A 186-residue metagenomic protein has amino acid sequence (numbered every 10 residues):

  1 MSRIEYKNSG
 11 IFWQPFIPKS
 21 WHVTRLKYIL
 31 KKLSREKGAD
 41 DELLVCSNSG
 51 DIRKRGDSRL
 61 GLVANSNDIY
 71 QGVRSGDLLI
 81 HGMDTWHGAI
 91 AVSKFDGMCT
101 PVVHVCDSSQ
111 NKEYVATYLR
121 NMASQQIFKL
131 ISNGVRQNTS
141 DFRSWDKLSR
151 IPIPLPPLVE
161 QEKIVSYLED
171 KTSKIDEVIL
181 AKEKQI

Functional and structural regions predicted by a protein language model:
I4-K37, P154-L158, E162, A181: Non-catalytic DNA-recognition/assembly elements of restriction-modification systems
I4-S9, G97-V102, R136-E162: A short glycine-rich beta-alpha junction/loop motif
N8-G10, T24-S75: Sequence-specific dsDNA recognition surfaces
S75-Q125, I131-S140, W145: A short beta-sheet element
E162, D170-K171: Intrinsically disordered, low-complexity linker/loop segments enriched in Gly/Pro and charged/polar residues
I164-S166, K184: Acidic/polar-enriched heptad-repeat coiled-coil alpha-helices, especially the parallel dimerization/signal-relay stalks
K171, I175-K182, I186: Amphipathic alpha-helical coiled-coil segments
